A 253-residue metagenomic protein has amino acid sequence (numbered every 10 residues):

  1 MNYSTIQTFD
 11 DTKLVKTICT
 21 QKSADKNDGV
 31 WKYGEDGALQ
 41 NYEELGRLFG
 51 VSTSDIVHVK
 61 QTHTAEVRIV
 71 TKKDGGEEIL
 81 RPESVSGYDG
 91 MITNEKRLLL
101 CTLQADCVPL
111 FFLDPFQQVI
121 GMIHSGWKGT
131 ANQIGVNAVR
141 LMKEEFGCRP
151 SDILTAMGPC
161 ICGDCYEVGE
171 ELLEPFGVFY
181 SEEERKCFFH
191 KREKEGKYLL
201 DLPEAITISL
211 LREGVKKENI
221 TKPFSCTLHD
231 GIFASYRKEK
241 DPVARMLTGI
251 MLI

Functional and structural regions predicted by a protein language model:
M1-I253: Active-site microenvironment for binding and transforming phosphate-containing groups
